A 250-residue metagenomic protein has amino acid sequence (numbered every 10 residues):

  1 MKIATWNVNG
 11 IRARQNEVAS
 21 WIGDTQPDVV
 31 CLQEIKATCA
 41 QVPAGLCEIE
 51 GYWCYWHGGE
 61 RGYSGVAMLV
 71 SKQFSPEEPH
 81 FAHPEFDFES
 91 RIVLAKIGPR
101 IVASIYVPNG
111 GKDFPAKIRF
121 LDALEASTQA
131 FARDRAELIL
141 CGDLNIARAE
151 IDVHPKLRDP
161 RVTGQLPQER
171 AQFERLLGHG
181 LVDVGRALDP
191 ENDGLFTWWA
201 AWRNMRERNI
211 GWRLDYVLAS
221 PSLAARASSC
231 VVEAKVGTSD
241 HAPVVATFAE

Functional and structural regions predicted by a protein language model:
M1-G10, L94-N109, C141: Active-site-proximal beta-strand elements of phosphoester/diester hydrolases
I3-N7, I22-A40, V102, T128-E150 (+4 more regions): Active-site beta-strand/loop signature of hydrolases that rely on acidic residues for catalysis
R12-G23: Short, acidic/polar
I35-P108: Structured beta-strand-rich core segments of catalytic domains in phosphoester-bond hydrolases
E50-G51, D122-I210, L214: Metal-dependent phosphoesterases centered on the DNase I-like endonuclease/exonuclease/phosphatase
R61-P76, L195, W202-A225: Conserved beta strand-loop-helix elements of the APE1-like EEP
S71-K72, A95-G98, S220-P221, A246-E250: Active-site beta-strand termini and strand-to-loop segments that position acidic
A82-H83, Y106-L121, L157-R161: Surface-exposed cleft-lining segments at the edges of enzyme active sites
